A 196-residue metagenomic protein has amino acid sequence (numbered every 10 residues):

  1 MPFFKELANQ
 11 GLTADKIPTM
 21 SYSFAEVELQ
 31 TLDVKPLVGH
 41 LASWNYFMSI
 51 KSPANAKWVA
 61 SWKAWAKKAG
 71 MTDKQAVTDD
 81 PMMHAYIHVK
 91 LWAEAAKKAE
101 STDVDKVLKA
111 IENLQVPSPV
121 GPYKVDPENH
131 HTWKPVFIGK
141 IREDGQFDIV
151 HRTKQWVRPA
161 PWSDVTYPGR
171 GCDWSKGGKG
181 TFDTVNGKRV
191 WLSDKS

Functional and structural regions predicted by a protein language model:
M1-S196: Extracytosolic ligand-binding ectodomains
